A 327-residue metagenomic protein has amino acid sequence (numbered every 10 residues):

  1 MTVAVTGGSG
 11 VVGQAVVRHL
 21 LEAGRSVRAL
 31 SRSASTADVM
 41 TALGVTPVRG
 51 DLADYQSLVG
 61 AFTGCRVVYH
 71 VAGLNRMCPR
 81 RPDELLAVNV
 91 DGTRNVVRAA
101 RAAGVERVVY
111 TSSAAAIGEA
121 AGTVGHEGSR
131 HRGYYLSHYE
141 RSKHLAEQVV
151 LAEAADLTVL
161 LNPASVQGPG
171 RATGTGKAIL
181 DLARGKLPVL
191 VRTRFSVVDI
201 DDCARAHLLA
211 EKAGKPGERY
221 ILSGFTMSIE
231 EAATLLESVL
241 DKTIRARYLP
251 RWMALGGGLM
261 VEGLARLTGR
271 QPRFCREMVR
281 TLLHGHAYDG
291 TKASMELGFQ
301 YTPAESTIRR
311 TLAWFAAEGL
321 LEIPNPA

Functional and structural regions predicted by a protein language model:
V3-A23: N-terminal Rossmann NAD(P)H-binding glycine-rich loop of SDR-like oxidoreductase domains
S35-D91, A99: NAD(P)H-binding glycine-rich loop region in Rossmannoid oxidoreductase-like domains and their noncatalytic homologs
M77, A114-T123, V166-A172: Conserved catalytic-site region of short-chain dehydrogenase/reductase
A87-Y139: Conserved Rossmann-fold NAD(P)-dependent oxidoreductase catalytic core, especially the SDR/UDP-sugar
N95, L145, G174, V191-E211 (+1 more regions): Substrate-positioning beta->alpha
G122-L161, S165, L187: Catalytic helix-loop patch of NAD(P)-dependent Rossmann-fold dehydrogenases
L157-V197: NAD(P)-dependent short-chain dehydrogenase/reductase
A206-R273, G290, P303-A327: Mid/C-terminal beta-alpha module of Rossmann-like enzyme folds, strongest in SDR-family dehydrogenases/epimerases
